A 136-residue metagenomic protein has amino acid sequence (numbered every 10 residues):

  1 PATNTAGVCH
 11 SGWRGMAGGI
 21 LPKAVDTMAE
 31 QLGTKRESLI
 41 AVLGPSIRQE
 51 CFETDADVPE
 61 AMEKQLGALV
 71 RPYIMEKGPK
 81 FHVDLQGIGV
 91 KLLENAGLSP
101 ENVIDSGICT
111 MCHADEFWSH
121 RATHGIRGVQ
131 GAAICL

Functional and structural regions predicted by a protein language model:
P1-L136: Active-site microenvironment for binding and transforming phosphate-containing groups
